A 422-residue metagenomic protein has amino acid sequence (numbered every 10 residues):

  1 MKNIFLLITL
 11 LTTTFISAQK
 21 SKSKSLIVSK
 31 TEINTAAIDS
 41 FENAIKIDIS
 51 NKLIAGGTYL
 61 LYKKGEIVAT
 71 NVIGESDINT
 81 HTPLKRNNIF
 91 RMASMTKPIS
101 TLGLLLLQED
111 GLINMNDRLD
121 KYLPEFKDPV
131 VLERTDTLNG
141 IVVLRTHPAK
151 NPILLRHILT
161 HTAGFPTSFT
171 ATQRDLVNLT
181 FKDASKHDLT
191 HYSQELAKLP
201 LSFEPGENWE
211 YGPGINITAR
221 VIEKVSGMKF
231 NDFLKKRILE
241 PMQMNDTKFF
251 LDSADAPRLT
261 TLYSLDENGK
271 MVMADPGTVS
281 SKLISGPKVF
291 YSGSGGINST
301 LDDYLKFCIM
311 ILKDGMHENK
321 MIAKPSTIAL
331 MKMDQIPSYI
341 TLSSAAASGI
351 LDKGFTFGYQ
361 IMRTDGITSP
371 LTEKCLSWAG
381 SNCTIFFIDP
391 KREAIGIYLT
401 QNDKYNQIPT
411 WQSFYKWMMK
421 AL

Functional and structural regions predicted by a protein language model:
M1-S25: Bacterial Sec-dependent N-terminal signal peptides
K20-I38, F357: Short, compositionally biased leader-like segments
E32-M92, L112, D128-T137, I408 (+1 more regions): Short, conserved catalytic-motif segment at the N-terminal edge
D39, I45, G65, R91-L119 (+4 more regions): Active-site SXXK
L53, P83-L84, N114, H147-P152 (+5 more regions): Extracellular/periplasmic catalytic domains that process cell-envelope and extracellular macromolecules
G74-S76, T278, N402: A generic structural motif
L123, K127-P370: Short, surface-exposed loop or secondary-structure junction motifs that flank catalytic or metal-binding residues
I385-F387, E393-N402: Short, well-ordered beta-strand elements
